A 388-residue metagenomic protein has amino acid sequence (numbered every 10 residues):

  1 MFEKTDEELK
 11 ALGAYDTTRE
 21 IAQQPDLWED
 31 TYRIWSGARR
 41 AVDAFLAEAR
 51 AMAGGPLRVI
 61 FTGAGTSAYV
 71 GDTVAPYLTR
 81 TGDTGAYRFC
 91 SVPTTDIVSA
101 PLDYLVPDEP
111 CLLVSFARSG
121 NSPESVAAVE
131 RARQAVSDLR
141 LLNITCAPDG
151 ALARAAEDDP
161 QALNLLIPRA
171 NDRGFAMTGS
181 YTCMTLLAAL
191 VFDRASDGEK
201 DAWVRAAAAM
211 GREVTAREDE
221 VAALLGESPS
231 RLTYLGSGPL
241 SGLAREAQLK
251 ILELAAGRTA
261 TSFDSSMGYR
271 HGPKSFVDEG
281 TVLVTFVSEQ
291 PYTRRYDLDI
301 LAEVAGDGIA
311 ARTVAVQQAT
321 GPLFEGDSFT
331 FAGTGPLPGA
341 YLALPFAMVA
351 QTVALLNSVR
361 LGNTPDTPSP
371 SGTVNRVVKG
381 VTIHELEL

Functional and structural regions predicted by a protein language model:
M1-T18, P25-D30, E157-Q161, T281-L388: Phosphate-moiety recognition in structured ligand-binding domains
E7, A11-A14, A64, S115-R118 (+5 more regions): Hydrophobic alpha-helical scaffolding
R19-E20, P25, T31-G55, E157-V284 (+1 more regions): Active-site phosphate/pyrophosphate-binding segments
A22, D26-D30, W35, T73 (+2 more regions): Positively charged, proline/Ser/Thr-rich regional signature most characteristic of the Rhodanese/CDC25-like
A53-R205, V284-A332: Glycine-rich phosphate-binding loops that contact phosphosugars or nucleotide phosphates
G63, A117, Y234-P239, A244-R245 (+5 more regions): Glycine-rich anion-binding loop/nest that anchors nucleotide
V70, V74, G179-M184, L243 (+2 more regions): Catalytic-loop motifs flanking and including active-site residues across diverse enzymes
V114, I251, V353: Terminal peptide-recognition signature
